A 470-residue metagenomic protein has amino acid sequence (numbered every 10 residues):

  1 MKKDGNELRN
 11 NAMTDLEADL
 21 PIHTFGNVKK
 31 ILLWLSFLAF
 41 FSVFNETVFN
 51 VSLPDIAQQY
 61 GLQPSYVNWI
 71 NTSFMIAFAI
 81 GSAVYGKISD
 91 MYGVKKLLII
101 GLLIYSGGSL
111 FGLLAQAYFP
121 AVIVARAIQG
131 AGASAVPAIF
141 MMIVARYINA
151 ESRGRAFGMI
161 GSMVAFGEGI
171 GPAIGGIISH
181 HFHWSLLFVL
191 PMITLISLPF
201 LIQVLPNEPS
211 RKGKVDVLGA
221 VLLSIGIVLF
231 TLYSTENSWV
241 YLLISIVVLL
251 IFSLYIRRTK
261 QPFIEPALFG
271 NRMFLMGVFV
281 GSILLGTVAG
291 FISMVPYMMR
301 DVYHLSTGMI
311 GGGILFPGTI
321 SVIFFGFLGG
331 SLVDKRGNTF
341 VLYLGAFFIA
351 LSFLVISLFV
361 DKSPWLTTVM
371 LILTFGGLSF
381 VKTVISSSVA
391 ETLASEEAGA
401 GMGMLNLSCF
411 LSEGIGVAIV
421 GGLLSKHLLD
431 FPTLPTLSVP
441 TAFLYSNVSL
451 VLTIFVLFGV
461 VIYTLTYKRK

Functional and structural regions predicted by a protein language model:
M1-F44, Q58: Cytosolic juxtamembrane N-terminal segment immediately preceding the first transmembrane helix of multi-pass
L32-F44, F49-N50, P64, F182 (+2 more regions): 12-transmembrane solute porter fold
A39-S42, N71-F74, F78, Y105 (+10 more regions): Structural signature of transmembrane alpha-helices in multi-pass secondary transporters
S52-I80, F119, V124: Extracellular/periplasmic helix-loop-helix junction of adjacent transmembrane segments in MFS-like secondary
T72-G86, P137, M141, F316-L328: Central cavity-lining transmembrane alpha-helices of secondary-active solute carriers, predominantly the Major
A79, S106-G107, M192-P199, L249 (+2 more regions): Small-residue-rich packing faces within the transmembrane alpha-helices of Major Facilitator Superfamily
S82-G213: Helix-loop-helix hairpins in multi-pass membrane proteins, especially solute transporters
H181-F279: Hydrophobic transmembrane-helix bundles of small-molecule transporters
